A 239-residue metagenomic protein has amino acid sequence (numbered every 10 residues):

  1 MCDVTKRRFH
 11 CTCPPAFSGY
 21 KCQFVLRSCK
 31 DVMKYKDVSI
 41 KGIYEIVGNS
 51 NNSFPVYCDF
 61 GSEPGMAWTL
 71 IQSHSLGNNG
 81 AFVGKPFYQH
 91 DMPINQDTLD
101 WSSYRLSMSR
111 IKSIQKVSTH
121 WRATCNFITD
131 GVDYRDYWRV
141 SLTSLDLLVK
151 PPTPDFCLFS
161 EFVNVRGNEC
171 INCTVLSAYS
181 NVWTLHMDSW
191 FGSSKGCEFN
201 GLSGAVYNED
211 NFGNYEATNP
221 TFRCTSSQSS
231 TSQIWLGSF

Functional and structural regions predicted by a protein language model:
M1-F239: Mature extracellular or lumenal effector domains of secreted proteins and single-pass membrane receptors/adhesion
